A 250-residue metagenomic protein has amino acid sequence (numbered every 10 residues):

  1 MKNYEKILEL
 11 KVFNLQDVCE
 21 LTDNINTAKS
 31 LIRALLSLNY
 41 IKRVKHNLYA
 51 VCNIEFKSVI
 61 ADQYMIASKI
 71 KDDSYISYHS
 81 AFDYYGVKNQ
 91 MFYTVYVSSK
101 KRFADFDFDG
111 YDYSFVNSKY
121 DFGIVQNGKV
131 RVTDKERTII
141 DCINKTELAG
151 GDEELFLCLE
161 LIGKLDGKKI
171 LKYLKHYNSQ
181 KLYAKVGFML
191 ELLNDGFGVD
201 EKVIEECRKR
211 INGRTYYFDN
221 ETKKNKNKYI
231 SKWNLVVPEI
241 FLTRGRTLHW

Functional and structural regions predicted by a protein language model:
M1-D73, D107, K168-N178, Y183: Short beta-edge/loop segments at beta->alpha junctions of small alpha/beta modules that act as binding/recognition
M1-N26, D105-F106, F122-V125, K129-R137 (+1 more regions): An N-terminal domain-start capping segment
N26-A28, Q90-M91, V199: Short, surface-exposed acidic
L35, A81-F82, L190: Hydrophobic alpha-helix position signal
S37, D83, V87, K145-L148: Short, intrinsically disordered, mixed-charge
Y78-G128, D134: Exposed, interaction-prone assembly regions rather than primary DNA-binding/catalytic cores
I124-W250: Hydrophobic alpha-helical interaction segments
